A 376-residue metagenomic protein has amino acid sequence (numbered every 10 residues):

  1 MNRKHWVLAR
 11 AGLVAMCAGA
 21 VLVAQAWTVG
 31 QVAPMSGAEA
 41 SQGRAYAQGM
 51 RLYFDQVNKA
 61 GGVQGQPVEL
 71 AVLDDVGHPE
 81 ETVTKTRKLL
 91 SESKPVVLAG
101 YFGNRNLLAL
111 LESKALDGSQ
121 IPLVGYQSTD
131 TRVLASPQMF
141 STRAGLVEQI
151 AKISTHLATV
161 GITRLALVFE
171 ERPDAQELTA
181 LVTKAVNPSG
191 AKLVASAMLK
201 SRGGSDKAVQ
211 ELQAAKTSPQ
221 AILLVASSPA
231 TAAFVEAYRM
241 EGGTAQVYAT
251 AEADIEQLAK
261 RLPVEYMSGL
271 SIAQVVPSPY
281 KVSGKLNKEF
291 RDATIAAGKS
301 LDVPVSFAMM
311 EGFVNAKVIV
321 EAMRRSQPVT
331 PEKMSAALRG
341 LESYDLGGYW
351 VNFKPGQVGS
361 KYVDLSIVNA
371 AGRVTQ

Functional and structural regions predicted by a protein language model:
V29-R51, L73-P79, F102, E170-Q176 (+2 more regions): Extracytoplasmic "Venus flytrap"
E39-Q64, T183-N187: Short, polar/charged alpha-helical segment
S41-Y46, A60-R132, S201-S205, A232: Beta-alpha junction/loop-to-helix N-cap segments that form part of ligand/metal-binding clefts
G77-E80, G103, S119-S154, G269 (+2 more regions): Extracellular glycoside hydrolase catalytic/binding regions
T84, R132, P137-G242, K281-D292 (+1 more regions): Extracellular/periplasmic Venus flytrap/periplasmic-binding protein
S93-G103, I121-Y126, A166-F169, T217-S228 (+3 more regions): Periplasmic-binding protein-like
V235-E311, V368, G372-T375: Extracellular/periplasmic periplasmic-binding protein-like sensory domains
I295-F313, K317-T375: Segments of small-molecule ligand-sensing domains
